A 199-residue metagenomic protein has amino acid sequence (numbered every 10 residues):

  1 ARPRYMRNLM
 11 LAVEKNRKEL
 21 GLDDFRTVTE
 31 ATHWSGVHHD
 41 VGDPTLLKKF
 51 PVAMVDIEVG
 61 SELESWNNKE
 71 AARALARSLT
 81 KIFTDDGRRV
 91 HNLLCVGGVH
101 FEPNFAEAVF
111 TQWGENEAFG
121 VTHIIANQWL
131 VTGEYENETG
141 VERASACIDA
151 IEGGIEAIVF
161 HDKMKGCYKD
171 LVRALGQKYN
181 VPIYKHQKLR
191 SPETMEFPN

Functional and structural regions predicted by a protein language model:
A1-G42: Intrinsically disordered, low-complexity linker/loop segments enriched in Gly/Pro and charged/polar residues
R2-E14, S65-V96: Long, well-ordered alpha-helical scaffolding segments within enzyme catalytic domains, especially pronounced
Y5-R7, A72-R77, N137-S145, K169-D170: Well-ordered, non-membrane alpha-helical segments in soluble/globular domains
T27-D86: Active-site-adjacent mobile loop/cap segments within catalytic or ligand-binding domains
E64, K163-Y168: Short acidic, S/G/P-rich loop/turn micro-motifs used as interaction or catalytic elements
R73-A74, F110-W113, R173-K178: Short, solvent-exposed amphipathic alpha-helical segments in soluble enzyme and RNA/protein-processing domains
R89-K163: Acidic, Ser/Thr-rich low-complexity intrinsically disordered segments
E152-I158, C167-N199: C-terminal accessory extensions appended to soluble enzyme cores
